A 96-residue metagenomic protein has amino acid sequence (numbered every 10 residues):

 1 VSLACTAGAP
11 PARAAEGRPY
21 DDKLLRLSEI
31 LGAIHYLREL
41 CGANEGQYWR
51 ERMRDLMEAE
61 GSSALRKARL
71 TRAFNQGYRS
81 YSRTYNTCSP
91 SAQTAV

Functional and structural regions predicted by a protein language model:
V1-T6: Bacterial N-terminal signal peptides
P11-A12, S91: Generic low-complexity segments that are intrinsically disordered, proline-rich and/or Lys/Arg-biased
A12-E60, A68: N-terminal secretory signal peptides
E45-V96: Compact alpha-helical subdomains of small soluble proteins
